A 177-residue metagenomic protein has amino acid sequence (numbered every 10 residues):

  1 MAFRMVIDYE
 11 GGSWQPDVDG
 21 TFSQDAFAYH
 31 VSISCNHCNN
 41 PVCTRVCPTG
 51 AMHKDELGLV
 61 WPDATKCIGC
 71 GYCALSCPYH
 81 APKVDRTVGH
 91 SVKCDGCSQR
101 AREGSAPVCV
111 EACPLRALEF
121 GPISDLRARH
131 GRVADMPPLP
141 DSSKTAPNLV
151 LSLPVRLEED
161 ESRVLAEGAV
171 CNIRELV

Functional and structural regions predicted by a protein language model:
M1-V177: Non-ligating segments of multi-cofactor redox enzymes
